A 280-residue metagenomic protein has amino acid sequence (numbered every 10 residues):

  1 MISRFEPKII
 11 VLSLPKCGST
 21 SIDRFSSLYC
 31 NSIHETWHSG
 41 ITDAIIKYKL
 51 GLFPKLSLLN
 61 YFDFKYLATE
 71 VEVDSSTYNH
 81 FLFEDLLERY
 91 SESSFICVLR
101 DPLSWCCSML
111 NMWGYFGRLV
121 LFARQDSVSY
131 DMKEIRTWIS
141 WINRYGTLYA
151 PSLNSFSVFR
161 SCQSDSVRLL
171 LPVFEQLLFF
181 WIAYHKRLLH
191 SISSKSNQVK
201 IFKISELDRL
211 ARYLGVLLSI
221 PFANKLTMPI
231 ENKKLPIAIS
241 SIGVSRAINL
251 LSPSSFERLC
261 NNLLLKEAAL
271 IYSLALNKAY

Functional and structural regions predicted by a protein language model:
M1-E70, K233-A238, L250, Y280: PAPS-dependent sulfotransferase catalytic core
M1-K8, L148-Y280: PAPS-dependent sulfotransferases, especially Golgi type II membrane carbohydrate sulfotransferases
V11, V71-D74, K200-F202: Short catalytic-loop micro-motif centered on adjacent basic/acidic residues
G18-C30, L87, S108-L110, V199-F222: PAPS/PAP-binding and catalytic site of the sulfotransferase fold
R24, A44-Y48, L86, C107-M112 (+2 more regions): Short aromatic-enriched loop/helix-cap "lid" or pocket-rim segments at secondary-structure transitions that line
Y66-F83, V98: Glycine-rich phosphate-binding loop used to anchor ATP phosphates in small-molecule kinases, encompassing both
R89-N111, S205: Conserved phosphate-donor/acceptor-positioning beta-strand/loop module used by diverse small-molecule
G114-G117, A123-D126, D131-I142, F179-I182: Catalytic phosphate/metal-binding cores of nucleic-acid and nucleotide-processing enzymes, i.e., regions that mediate
